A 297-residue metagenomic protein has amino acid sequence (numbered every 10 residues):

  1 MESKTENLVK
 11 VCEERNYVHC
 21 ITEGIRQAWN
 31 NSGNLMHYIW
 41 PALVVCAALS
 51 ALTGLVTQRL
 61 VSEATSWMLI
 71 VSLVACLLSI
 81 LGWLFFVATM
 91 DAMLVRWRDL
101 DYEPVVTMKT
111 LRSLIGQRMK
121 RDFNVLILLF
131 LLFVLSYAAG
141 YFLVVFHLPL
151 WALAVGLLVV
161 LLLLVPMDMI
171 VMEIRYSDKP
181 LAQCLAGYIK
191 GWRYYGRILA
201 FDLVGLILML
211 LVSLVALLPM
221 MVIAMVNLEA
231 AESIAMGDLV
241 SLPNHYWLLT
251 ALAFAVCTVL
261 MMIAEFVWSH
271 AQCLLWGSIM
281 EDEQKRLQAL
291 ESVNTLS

Functional and structural regions predicted by a protein language model:
E2-C12, S66-M68, V74, G82 (+3 more regions): Juxtamembrane transition segments at transmembrane-helix termini in multipass membrane proteins
E13-A48, M108-L135, L162-S213, S297: Interfacial aromatic "cap" segments that immediately flank transmembrane helices in multipass membrane proteins
N16, T22, Q58-T65: Long, compositionally biased, intrinsically disordered segments
C46-E63, S136-V145, L211-A235: Juxtamembrane "helix exit" motif at the C-terminal ends of alpha-helical transmembrane segments in multi-pass membrane
S50-G54, Q58, V71-L100, R121 (+2 more regions): Specific transmembrane helices
S62-A64, L148, K179: Intrinsically disordered, low-complexity coil/linker segments enriched for acidic/polar and small residues
L135-L157, A182: Membrane-proximal helix-loop-helix units in multi-pass membrane proteins
